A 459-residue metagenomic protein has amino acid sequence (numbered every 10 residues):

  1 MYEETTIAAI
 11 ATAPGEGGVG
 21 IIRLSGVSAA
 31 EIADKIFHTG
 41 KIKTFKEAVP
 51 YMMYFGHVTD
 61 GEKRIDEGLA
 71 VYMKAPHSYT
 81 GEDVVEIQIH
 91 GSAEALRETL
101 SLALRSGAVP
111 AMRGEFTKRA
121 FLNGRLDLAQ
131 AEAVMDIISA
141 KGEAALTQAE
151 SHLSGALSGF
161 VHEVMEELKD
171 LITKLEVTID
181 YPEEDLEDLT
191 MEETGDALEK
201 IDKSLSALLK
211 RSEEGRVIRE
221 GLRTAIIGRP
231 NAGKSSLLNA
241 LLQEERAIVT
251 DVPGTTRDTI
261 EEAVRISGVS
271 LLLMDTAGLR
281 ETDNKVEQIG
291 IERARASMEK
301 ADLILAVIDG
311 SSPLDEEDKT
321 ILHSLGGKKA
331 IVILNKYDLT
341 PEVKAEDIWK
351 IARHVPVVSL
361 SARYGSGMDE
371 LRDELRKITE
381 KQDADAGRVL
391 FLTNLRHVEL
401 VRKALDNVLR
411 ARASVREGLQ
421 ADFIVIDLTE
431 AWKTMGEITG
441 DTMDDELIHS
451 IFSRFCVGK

Functional and structural regions predicted by a protein language model:
M1-T147, S151, G155, I331: A glycine-rich (often HGG/GG-containing) alpha/beta subdomain
Y2-I10, P14, E143-R265, T282-N284 (+1 more regions): C-terminal-of-GTPase-core extension/linker across diverse P-loop GTPases
G15-E16, G61-I65, H77-E82, G114 (+6 more regions): Short flexible coil/turn linkers enriched for glycine and charged/polar residues that connect secondary-structure
Y54-D66, A70-K74, G254-T282, K300-L303: Switch I (G2) and immediately adjacent beta-strands of P-loop GTPase domains
L242, A277-G278, D302, D309 (+1 more regions): Short glycine-/small-residue-rich Rossmann-like dinucleotide-binding loops
P253, L279, E287-I291: Short alpha-helix of the ABC ATPase nucleotide-binding domain corresponding to the H-loop/switch region
L273, V307, I333-K336: Generic enzyme active-site microenvironment
E287-S311: Inter-motif core of Ras-like GTPase G domains
